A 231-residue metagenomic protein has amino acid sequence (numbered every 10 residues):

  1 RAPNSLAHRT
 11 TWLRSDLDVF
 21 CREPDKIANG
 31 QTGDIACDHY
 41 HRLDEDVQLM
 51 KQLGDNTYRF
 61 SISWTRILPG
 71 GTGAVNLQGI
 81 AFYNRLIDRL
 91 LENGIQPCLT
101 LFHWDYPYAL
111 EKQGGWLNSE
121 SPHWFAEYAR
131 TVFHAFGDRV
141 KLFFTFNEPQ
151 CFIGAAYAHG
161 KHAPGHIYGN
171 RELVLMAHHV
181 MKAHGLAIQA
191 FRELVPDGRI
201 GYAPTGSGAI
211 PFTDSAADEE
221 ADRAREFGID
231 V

Functional and structural regions predicted by a protein language model:
R1-V47, K51-N56, L68-V231: Non-catalytic scaffold segments within catalytic domains of secreted glycoside hydrolases
W64-R66: Short, histidine-centered active-site or binding-site loop motifs used for metal coordination, general acid-base
